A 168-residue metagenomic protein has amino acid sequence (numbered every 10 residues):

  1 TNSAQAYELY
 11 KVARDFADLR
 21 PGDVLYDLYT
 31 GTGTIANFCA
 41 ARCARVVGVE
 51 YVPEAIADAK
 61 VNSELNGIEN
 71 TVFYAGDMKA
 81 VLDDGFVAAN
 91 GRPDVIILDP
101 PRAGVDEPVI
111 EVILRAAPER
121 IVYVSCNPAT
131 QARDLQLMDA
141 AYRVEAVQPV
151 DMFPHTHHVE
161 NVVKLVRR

Functional and structural regions predicted by a protein language model:
T1-R168: Rossmann-like S-adenosyl-L-methionine
